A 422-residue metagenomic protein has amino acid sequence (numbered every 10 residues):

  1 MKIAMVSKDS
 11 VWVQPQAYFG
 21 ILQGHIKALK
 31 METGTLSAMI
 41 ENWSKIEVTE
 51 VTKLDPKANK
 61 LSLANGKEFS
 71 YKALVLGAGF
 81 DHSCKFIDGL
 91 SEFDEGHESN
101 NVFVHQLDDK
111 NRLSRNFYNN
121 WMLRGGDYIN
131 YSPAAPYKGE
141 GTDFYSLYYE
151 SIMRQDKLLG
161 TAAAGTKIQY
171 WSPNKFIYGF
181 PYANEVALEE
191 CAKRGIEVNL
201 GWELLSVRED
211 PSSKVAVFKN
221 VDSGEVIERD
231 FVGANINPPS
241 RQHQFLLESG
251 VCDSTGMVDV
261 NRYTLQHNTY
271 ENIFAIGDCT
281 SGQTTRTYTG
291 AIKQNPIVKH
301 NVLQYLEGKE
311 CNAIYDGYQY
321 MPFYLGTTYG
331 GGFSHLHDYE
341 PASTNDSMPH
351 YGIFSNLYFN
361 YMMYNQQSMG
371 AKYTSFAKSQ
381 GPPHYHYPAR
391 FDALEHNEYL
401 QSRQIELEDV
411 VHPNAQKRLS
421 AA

Functional and structural regions predicted by a protein language model:
M1-S44, Y137-P181, Q416: Beta1-alpha1 glycine-rich phosphate/pyrophosphate-binding loop at the start of Rossmann-like nucleotide-binding domains
S44-K53, D156-T255, E310: A Rossmann-like FAD-binding core segment of flavoenzymes
K45-P136, T142, L158: FAD-binding core/adjacent interface of flavoenzyme oxidoreductases
E92-L123, R229-Q294: FAD-site-proximal beta/loop scaffold in flavoenzymes
A134-Y137, K175-F176, C279-Q283: A short, flexible beta-alpha/helix-coil linker loop
P136-R154, G290-K299, Y329-H335: Short, electropositive alpha-helical surface patch
C279-L325: A conserved FAD-binding loop/helix module that cradles the flavin
G332-A422: C-terminal auxiliary extensions adjacent to catalytic cores
